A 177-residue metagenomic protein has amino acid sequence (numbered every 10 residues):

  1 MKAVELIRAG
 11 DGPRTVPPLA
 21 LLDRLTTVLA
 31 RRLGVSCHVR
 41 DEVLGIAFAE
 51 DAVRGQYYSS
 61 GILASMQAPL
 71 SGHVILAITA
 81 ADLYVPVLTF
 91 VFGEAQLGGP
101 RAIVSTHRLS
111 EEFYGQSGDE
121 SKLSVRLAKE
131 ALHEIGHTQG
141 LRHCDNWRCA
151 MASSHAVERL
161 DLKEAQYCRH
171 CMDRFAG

Functional and structural regions predicted by a protein language model:
M1-A3, G72, G98, A165: A structure-centric signal for secondary-structure junctions around beta-strands
K2-T15: Fold-level signature of zinc-dependent metallopeptidase catalytic domains
E5, I75-A77, A102-I103, A150 (+1 more regions): Generic structural signal for residues positioned in beta-strands
R8-D11, R108, H155: Short, histidine-centered active-site or binding-site loop motifs used for metal coordination, general acid-base
R14-P17, L160: Secondary-structure boundary/capping motif
L19-E130, R142: Metzincin-family zinc-dependent endopeptidase catalytic domain
Y114, G118-G177: The catalytic-center signature of Zn2+-dependent metalloproteases
